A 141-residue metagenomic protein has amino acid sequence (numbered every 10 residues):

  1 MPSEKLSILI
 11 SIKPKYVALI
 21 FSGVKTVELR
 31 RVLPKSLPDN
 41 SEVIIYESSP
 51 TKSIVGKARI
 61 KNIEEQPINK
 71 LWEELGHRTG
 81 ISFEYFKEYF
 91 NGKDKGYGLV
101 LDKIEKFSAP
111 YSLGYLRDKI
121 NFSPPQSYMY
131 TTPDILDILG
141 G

Functional and structural regions predicted by a protein language model:
P2-I8, I12-P34, P38, P50-V55 (+1 more regions): Contiguous surface segments at macromolecular interaction interfaces
S41-S48: Short conserved beta-strand and strand-loop elements enriched in small hydrophobics with frequent Asp/Gly
